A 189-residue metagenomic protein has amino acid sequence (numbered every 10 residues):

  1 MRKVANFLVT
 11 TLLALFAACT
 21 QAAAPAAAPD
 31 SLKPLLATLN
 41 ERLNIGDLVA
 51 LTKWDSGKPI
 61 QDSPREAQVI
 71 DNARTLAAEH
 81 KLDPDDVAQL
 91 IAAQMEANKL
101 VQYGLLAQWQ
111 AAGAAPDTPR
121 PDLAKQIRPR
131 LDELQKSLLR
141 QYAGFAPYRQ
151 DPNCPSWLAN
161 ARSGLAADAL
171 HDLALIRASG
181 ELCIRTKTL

Functional and structural regions predicted by a protein language model:
M1-V4: Positively charged n-region of N-terminal signal peptides that target proteins for export
V9-A18: Bacterial N-terminal signal peptides
P25-P64, L189: Immediate post-signal-peptide N-terminus of mature secreted/exported proteins
T38-R42, P59-E66, I70, H80 (+3 more regions): Solvent-exposed, acidic/flexible segments
A50, R74-A78: Amphipathic alpha-helical segments within well-ordered protein domains
E79-D117, P121: Mid-length scaffold segments of soluble, non-membrane domains
Q110-Q150: Extended amphipathic alpha-helical interaction segments
Y142-L189: Glycine-rich, aromatic-bearing surface loops/beta-hairpins
